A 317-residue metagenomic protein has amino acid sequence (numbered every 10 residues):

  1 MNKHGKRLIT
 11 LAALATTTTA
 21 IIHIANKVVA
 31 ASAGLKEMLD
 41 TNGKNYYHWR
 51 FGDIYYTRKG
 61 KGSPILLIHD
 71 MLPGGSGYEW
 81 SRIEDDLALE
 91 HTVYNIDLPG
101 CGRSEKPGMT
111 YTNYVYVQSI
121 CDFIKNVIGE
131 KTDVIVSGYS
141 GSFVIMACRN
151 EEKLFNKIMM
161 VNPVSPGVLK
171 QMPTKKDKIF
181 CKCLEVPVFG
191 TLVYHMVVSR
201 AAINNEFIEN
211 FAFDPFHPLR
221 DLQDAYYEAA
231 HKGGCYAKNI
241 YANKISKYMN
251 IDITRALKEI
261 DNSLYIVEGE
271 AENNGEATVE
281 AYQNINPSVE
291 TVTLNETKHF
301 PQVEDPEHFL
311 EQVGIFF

Functional and structural regions predicted by a protein language model:
N2-V28: Hydrophobic alpha-helical topogenic segments used for membrane insertion/localization
R58-R103: Conserved HGGG/HGGXW glycine-rich cap/lid loop of the alpha/beta-hydrolase fold
N95-I135, E311: Active-site loop/oxyanion-hole signature of alpha/beta-hydrolase fold enzymes
G141-E152, I158: Short glycine-enriched nucleophile-adjacent loop and the immediately C-terminal alpha-helix near the catalytic center
R149, K157-T191: Flexible "cap/lid" loop of the alpha/beta hydrolase fold
H195-A256: Conserved alpha/beta-hydrolase catalytic His-Asp/Glu region
E259-T297: Conserved loop-alpha-helix segment in the C-terminal half of the alpha/beta-hydrolase fold that carries the catalytic
L294-L310: Catalytic histidine-centered segment of alpha/beta-hydrolase-like enzymes
